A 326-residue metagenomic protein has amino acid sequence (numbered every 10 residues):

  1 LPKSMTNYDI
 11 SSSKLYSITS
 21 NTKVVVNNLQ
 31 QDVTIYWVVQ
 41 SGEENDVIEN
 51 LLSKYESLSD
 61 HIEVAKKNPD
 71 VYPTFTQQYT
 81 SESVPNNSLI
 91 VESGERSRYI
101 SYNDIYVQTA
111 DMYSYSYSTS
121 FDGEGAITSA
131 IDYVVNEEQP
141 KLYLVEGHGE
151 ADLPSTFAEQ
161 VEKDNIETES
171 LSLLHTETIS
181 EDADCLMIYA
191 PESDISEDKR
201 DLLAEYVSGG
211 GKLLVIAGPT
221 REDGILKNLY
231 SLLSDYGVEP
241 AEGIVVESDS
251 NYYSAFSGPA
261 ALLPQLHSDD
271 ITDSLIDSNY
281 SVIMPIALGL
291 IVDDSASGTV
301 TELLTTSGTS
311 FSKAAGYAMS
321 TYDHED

Functional and structural regions predicted by a protein language model:
L1-D326: Short, surface-exposed patches at the edges or C-terminal ends of soluble domains, predominantly
